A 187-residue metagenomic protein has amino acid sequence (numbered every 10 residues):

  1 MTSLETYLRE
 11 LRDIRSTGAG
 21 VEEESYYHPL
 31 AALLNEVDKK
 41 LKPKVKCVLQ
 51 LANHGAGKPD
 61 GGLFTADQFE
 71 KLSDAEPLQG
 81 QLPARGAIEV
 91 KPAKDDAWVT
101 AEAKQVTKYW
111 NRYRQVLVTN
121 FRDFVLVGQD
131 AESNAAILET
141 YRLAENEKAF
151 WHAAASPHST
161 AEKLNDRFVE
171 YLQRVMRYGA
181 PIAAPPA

Functional and structural regions predicted by a protein language model:
M1-D13, D74-R85, V90-T107, N111-R112 (+1 more regions): Short, basic/polar, glycine-containing "phosphate-handling" surface segments that engage DNA
M1-L41, V45-Q50: Charged, often low-complexity linker/regulatory segments
V21, S25, P29, A56-P59 (+2 more regions): Generic alpha-helix structural propensity
L30-L33, P59-L63, G86-I88: Central hydrophobic cores of alpha-helical transmembrane segments in multi-pass inner-membrane proteins across all
A31-N35, N53-G57, E132-S133: Short amphipathic alpha-helical patches
N35, A66-F69, R114: Short beta-turn/strand-loop junction motif enriched in small, turn-promoting residues
L41-Q81: Active-site metal-binding core of divalent-cation-utilizing nuclease and nuclease-like domains
